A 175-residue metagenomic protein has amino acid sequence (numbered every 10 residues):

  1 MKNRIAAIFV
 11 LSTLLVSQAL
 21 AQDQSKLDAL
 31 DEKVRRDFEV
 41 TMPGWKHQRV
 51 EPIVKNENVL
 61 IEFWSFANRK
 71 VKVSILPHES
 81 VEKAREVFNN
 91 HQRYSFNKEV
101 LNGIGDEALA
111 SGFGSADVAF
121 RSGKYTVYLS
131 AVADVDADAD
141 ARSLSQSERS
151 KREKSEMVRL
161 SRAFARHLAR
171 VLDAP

Functional and structural regions predicted by a protein language model:
M1-F9: Bacterial N-terminal signal peptides that target proteins for export
A7, S65-R69, S115-G123: Short, surface-exposed loop and linker segments with low hydrophobicity and enrichment for Pro/Ser/Thr
I8-V16: Bacterial N-terminal signal peptides
S17-A21: Sec/Tat signal peptide C-region and signal peptidase I cleavage site
Q22-Q24, N97-P175: A short, solvent-exposed beta-edge/loop patch
D28, E32-G114: Short, solvent-exposed recognition patches
